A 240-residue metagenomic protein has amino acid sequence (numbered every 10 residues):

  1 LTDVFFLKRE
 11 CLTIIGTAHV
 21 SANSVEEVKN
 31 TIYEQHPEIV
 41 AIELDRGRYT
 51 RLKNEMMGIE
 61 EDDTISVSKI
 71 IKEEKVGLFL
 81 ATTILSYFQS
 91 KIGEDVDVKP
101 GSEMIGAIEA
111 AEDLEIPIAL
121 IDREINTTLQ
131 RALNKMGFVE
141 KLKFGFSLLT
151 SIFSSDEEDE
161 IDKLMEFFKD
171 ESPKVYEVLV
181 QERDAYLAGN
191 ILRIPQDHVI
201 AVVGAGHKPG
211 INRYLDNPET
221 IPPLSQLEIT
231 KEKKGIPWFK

Functional and structural regions predicted by a protein language model:
L1-K240: Compositional signal for N-terminal targeting/processing segments
